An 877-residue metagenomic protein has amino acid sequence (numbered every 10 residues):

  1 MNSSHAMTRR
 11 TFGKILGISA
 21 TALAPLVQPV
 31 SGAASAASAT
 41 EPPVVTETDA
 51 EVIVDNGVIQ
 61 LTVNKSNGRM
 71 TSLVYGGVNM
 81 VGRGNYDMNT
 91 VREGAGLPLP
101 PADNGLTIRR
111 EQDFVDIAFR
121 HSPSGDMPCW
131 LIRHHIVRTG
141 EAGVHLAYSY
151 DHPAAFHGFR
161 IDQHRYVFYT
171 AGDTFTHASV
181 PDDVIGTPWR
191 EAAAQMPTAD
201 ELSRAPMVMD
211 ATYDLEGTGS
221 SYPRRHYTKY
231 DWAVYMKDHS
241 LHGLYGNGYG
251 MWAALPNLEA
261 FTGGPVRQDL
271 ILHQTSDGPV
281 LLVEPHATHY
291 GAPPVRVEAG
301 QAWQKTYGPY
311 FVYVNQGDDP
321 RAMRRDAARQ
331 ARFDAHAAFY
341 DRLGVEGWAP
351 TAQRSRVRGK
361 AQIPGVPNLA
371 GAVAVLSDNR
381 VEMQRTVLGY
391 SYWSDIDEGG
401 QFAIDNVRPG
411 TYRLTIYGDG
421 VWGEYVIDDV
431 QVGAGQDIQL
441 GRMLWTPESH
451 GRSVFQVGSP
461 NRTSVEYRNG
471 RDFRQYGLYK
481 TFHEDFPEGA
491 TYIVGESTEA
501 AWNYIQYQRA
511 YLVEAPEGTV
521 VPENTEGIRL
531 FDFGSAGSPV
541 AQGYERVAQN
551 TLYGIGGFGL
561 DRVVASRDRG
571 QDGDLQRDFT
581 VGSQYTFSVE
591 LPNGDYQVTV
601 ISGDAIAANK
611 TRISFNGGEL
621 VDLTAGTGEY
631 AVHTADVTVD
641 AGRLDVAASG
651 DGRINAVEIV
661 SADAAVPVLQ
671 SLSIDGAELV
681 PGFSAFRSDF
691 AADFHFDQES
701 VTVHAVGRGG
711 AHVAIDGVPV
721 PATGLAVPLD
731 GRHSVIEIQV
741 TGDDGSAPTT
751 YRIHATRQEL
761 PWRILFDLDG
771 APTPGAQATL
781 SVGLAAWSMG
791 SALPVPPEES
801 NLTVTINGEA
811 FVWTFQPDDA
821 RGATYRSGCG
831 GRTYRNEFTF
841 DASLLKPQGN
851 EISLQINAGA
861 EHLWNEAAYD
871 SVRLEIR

Functional and structural regions predicted by a protein language model:
M1-T11, I15-L26: N-terminal secretory signal peptides
T46, V91-A155: Extended, loop-rich substrate-binding clefts of extracytoplasmic carbohydrate-active enzymes
F339-W348, R358, G365, T481-E526 (+4 more regions): Beta-strand-rich recognition domains
S355-G365, G400, M443: A short, amphipathic beta-strand motif
V381-Q401: Short, acidic Ser/Thr/Gly-rich low-complexity loop/linker segments typical of extracellular and cell-surface proteins
D485, Y492-E496, A500-A664, L845 (+1 more regions): Compositionally biased, intrinsically disordered or flexible polar/acidic segments
S602-V621, A711-V718, L793-I806: Short, surface-exposed beta-strand/strand-loop-strand elements in extracellular ectodomains
D663-R757: Beta-rich interaction/scaffold domains
